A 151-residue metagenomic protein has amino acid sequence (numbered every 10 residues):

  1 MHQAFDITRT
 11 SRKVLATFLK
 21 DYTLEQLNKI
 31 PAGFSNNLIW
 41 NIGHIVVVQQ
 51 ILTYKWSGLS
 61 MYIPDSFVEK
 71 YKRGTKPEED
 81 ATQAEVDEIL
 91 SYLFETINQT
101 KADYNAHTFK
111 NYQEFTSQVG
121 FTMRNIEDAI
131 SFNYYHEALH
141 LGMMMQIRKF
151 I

Functional and structural regions predicted by a protein language model:
M1-H2: Absolute protein N-terminus
F5-R9, A16, Q26-R73, F115-I151: Short, contiguous alpha-helical
T8, R12-L15, L19, L93 (+1 more regions): Hydrophobic alpha-helical core bundles mediating ligand binding, dimerization, or RNAP-core interactions
V14, T23, P64, T82-V86 (+2 more regions): General structural signal for secondary-structure boundaries
L19, Q49, I97-Y104, L141: A structural signal for well-ordered alpha-helices, especially hydrophobic packing surfaces of coiled-coils
D21-N28, A102-Q113, K149-I151: Surface-exposed helix-capping loop/turn segments at secondary-structure junctions
G74-Y112, D128-N133: Acidic/histidine-rich alpha-helical segments that form the ligand environment of transition-metal centers
